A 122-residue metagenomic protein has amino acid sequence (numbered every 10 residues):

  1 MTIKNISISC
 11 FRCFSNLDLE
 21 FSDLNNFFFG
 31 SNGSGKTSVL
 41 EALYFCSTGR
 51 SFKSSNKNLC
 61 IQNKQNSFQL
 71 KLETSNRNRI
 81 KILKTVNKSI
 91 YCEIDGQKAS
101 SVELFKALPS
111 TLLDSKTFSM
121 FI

Functional and structural regions predicted by a protein language model:
M1-F45: Pre-Walker A-like glycine/lysine-rich segment at the N-terminus of P-loop NTPase domains
S47-M120: Nucleotide-state sensing region of NTPase/ATPase domains
